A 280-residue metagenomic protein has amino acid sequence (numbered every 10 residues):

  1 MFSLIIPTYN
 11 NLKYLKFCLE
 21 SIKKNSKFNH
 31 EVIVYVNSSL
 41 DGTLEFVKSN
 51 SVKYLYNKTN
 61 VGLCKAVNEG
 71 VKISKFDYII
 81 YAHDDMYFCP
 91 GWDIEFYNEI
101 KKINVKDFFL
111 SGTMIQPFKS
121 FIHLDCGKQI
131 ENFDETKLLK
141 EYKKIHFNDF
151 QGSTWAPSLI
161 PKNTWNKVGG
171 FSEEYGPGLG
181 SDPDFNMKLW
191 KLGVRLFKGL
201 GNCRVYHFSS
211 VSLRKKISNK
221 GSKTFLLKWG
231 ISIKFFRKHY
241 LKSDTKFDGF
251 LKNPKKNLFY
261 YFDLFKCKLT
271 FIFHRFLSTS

Functional and structural regions predicted by a protein language model:
N11-K24: Short, well-formed alpha-helical segments that are part of the catalytic scaffolds of diverse glycosyltransferases
S21, F28, V36-E45: A conserved acidic beta->alpha catalytic loop
N57-S74: Glycine-rich, basic loop-to-helix element that forms the pyrophosphate-binding segment of sugar-nucleotide handling
I79: Short aromatic/hydrophobic "clamp" motif used to bind/position activated sugar donors
P90-Q129: Conserved donor NDP-sugar-binding/catalytic core segment of glycosyltransferases
I115, G176, K198-I217, T224: Active-site donor/metal-binding and catalytic loop motifs of nucleotide-sugar-dependent glycosylation enzymes
K128-Q151, W155: Short, flexible, basic/aromatic active-site loop/helix in glycosyltransferases
Q151-G169, E174-C203: A short, conserved alpha-helix in the catalytic core of glycosyltransferases
